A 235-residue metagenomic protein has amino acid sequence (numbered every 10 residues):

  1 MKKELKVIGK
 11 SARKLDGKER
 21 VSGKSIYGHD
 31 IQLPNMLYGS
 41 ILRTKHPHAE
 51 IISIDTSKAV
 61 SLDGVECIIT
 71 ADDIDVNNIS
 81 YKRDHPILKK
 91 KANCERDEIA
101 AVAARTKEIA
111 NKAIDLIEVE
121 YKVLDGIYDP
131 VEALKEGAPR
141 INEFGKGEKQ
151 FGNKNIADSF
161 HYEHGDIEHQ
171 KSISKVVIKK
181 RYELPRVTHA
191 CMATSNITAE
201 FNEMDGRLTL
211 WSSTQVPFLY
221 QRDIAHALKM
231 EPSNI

Functional and structural regions predicted by a protein language model:
M1-G152, V177: Flexible, low-hydrophobicity surface segments
V21, H161-G165: Short, low-to-moderate order helix/coil transition modules at the start of elongated helical scaffolds
D166-L228: Conserved beta-alpha junction segments in alpha/beta enzyme cores
E231-N234: Short acidic capping loops at alpha-helix termini that bridge into adjacent secondary structure
